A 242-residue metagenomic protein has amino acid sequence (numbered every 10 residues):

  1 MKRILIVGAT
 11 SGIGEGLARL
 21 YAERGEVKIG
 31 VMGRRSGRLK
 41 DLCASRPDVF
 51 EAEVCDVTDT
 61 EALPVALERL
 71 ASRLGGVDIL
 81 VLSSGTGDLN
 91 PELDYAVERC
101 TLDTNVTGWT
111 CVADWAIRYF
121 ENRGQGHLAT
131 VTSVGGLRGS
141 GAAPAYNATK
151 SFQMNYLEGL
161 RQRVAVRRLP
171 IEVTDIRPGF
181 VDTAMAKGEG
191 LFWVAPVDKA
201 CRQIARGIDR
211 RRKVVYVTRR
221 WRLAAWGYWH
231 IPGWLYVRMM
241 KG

Functional and structural regions predicted by a protein language model:
T10-S11: Conserved glycine-rich cofactor-binding loop
G25-L42: Conserved glycine-rich Rossmann-like NAD(P)H-binding loop of the short-chain dehydrogenase/reductase
S83-L89: Conserved NAD(P)H cofactor-binding loop of Rossmann-fold oxidoreductase domains
N90-D103: Short alpha-helical oligomerization interface
A113, T149: Active-site helix of classical SDR
S133: Residue(s) in the substrate-gating loop at a strand-loop-helix junction that position the organic substrate next
D175, K187-A225: C-terminal helical subdomain
